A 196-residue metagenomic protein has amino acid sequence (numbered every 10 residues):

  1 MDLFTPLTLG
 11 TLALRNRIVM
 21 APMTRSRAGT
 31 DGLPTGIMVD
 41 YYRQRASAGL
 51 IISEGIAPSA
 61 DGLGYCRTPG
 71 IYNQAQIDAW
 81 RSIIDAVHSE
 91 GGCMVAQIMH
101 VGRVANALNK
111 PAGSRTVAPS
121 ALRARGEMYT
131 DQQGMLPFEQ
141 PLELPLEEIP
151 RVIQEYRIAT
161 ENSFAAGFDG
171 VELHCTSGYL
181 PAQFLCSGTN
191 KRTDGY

Functional and structural regions predicted by a protein language model:
T5, I18-A21, I51-S53, M94-A96 (+1 more regions): Hydrophobic faces of well-ordered beta-strands that scaffold small-molecule active sites in alpha/beta enzyme cores
L9, R17-G36, R45, L50: N-terminal binding-site loop/beta-alpha segment at the start of enzyme catalytic domains that lines or forms
R17, G55-A112, L146: Acidic/aromatic-lined carbohydrate-recognition and catalytic surfaces of CAZymes acting on diverse glycans
M20, R45, V87, A96 (+1 more regions): Conserved, mostly hydrophobic/aromatic
M23-S26, I56, M99-V101, T176-G178: Active-site beta-loop-alpha junctions enriched in small/polar residues
L33-R45, R151-E161: Short, acidic/polar
V39-S59, A165-G170: Catalytic domains of carbohydrate-active enzymes, especially glycoside hydrolases
M99-N162, A166: Non-globular sequence segments
